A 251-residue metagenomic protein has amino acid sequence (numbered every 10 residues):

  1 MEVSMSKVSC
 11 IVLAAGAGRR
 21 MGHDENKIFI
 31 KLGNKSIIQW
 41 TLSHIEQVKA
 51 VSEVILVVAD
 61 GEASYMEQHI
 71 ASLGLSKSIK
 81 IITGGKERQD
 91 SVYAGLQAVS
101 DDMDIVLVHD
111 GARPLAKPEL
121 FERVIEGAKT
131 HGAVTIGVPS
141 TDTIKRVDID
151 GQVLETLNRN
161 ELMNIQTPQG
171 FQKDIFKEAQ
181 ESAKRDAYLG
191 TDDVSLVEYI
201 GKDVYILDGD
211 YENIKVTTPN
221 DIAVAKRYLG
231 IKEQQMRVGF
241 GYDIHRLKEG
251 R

Functional and structural regions predicted by a protein language model:
S6, M163-F240: Conserved alpha/beta core of the MobA/IspD/sugar-nucleotide pyrophosphorylase nucleotidyltransferase superfamily
S6-S64: N-terminal glycine-rich phosphate-binding loop and ensuing alpha1 helix
V12, I38, G95, H109-D110 (+3 more regions): Residue-level signal for inorganic ion chemistry
K31, L115, T156, G170 (+1 more regions): Short aromatic/basic micro-patch
G74-K86: Conserved donor nucleotide-binding strand/loop of the catalytic core
E87-I149: Conserved beta-loop-beta/alpha segment of the NTase-like Rossmann-fold superfamily that binds/positions NTPs
K145-Q169: Short, flexible, basic/aromatic active-site loop/helix in glycosyltransferases
E249-R251: Short, intrinsically disordered, charge-balanced linker/junction segments flanking boundaries in proteins
